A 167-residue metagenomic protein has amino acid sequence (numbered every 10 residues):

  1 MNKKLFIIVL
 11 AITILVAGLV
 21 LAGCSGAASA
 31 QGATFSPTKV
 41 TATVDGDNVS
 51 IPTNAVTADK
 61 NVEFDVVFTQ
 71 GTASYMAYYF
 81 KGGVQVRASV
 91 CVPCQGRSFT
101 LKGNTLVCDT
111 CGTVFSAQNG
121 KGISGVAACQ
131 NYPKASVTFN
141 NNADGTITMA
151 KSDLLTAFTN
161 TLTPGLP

Functional and structural regions predicted by a protein language model:
M1-L5: Positively charged n-region of N-terminal signal peptides that target proteins for export
F6-V16: Sec-dependent N-terminal signal peptides
V20-G23: C-terminal motif of bacterial Sec signal peptides marking the signal peptidase cleavage site
S25-A27: Bacterial signal peptide processing site
S29-T100, A135-P167: N-terminal pre-ligand scaffold of iron-sulfur
V44-N48, A117-G122: Short Pro/Gly-enriched beta-strand edge/turn motifs at strand-loop
S98-G103, Q118-G120: Short Cys/His-rich "knuckle" micro-motifs
T105-V114, G122-K134: Short cysteine/histidine-rich metal-coordination sites, predominantly Zn2+-binding motifs
